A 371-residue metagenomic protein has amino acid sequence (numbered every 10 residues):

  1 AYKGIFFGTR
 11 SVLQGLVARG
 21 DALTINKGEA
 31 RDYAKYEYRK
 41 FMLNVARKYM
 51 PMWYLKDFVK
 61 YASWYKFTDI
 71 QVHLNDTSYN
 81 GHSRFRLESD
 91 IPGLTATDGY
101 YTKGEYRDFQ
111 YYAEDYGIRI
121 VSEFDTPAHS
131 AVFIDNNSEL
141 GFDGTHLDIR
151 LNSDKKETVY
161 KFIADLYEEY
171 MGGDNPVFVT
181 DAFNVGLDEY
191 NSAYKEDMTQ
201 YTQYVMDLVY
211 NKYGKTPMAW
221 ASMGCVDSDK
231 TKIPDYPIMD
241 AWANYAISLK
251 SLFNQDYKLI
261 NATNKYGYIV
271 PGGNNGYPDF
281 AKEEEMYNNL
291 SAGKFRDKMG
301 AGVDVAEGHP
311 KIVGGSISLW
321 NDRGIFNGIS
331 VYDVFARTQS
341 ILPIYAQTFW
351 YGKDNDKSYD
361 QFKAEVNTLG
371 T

Functional and structural regions predicted by a protein language model:
Y2-R150, D154-A182, L208, W320-R323: Feature activates predominantly on carbohydrate-active enzymes
R39-L43, I70-V72, I120-F124, F183-V185 (+4 more regions): Hydrophobic faces of well-ordered beta-strands that scaffold small-molecule active sites in alpha/beta enzyme cores
A46, N75-Y79, E123-H129, D188-Y190 (+4 more regions): Active-site beta-loop-alpha junctions enriched in small/polar residues
Y79-H82, H129-V132, A193-K195, D227-D229 (+3 more regions): Extracytoplasmic/secreted cell-surface and envelope-processing proteins
E88, N136-E139, Y201-T202, N275-P278 (+1 more regions): Short secondary-structure boundary/capping segments
D143-Y257: Active-site neighborhood of glycoside hydrolase catalytic domains
T231-P237, N244-T371: Flexible, acidic glycine-rich loops studded with aromatic residues
